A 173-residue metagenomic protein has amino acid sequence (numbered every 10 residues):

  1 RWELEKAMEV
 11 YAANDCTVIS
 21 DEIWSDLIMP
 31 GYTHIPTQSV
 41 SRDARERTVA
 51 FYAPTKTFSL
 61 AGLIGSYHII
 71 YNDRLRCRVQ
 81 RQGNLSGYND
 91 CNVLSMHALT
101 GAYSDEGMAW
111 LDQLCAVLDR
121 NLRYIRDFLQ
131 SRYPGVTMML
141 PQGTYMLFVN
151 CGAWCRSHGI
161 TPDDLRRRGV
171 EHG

Functional and structural regions predicted by a protein language model:
R1-G173: PLP-dependent class I/II
